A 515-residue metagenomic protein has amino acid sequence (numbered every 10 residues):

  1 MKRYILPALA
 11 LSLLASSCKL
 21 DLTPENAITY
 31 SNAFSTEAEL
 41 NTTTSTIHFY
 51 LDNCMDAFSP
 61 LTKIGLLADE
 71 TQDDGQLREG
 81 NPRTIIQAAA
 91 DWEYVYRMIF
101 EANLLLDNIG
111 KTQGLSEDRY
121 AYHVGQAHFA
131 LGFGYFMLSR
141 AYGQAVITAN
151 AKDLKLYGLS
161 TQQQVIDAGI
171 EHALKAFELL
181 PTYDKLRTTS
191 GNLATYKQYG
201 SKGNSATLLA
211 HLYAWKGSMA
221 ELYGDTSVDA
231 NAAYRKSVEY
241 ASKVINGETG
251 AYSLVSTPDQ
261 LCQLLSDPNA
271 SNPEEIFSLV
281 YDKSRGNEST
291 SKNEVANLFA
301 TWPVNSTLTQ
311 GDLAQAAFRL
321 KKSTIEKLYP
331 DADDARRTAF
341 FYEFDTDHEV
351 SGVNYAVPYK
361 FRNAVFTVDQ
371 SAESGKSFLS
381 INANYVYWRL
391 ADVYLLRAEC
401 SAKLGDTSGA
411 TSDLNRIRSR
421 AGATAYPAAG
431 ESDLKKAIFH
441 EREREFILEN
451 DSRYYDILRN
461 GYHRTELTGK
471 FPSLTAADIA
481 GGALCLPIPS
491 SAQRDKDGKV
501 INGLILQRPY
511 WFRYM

Functional and structural regions predicted by a protein language model:
M1-A38, G169, A210, A398 (+3 more regions): Bacterial Sec-dependent N-terminal signal peptides
C18-G65, A88-A89, L104, Y510-M515: Acidic, glycine-rich segments characteristic of secretory precursors and extracytoplasmic regions
F34-F49, D74-A145, D153-D167, E171-T188 (+2 more regions): Conserved, well-structured interaction surfaces
S35-E39, T44, H48, T71-A90 (+3 more regions): Elongated scaffold/linker segments in the mid-to-C-terminal portions of large proteins
A57-L66, T182-N204, S218-F299, T424-A437: Short, surface-exposed recognition loops and adjoining beta-strand edges that mediate ligand/DNA contacts, enriched
S139-A141, V146, D184, W215-G224 (+1 more regions): Short coil/turn linking the two alpha-helices of tandem helical-hairpin repeats
